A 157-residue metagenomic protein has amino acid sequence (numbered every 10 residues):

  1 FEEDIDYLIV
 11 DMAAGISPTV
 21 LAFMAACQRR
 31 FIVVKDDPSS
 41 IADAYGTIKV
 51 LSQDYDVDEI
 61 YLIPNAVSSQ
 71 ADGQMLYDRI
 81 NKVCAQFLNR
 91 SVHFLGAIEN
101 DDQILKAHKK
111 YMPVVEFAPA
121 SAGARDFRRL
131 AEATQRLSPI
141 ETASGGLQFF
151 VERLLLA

Functional and structural regions predicted by a protein language model:
F1, I41-I60: Conserved C-terminal guanine-recognition region of P-loop GTPase G domains, centered on the G4
F1-A22: Phosphate-binding/switch loop-helix module in NTP-utilizing enzymes
A13, M24-Y45, S69-G73: Conserved Switch II/interswitch segment of TRAFAC-class P-loop GTPases
K35-D36, I60-M75, A97-I104, P119: G-domain G4 guanine-recognition motif of GTPases
Y55-D56, C84-S91: Short helix-capping segments at alpha-helix termini
L88-V115, F127: Beta-strand-loop-alpha "switch" segments that mediate conformational coupling across diverse proteins
P113-A157: NTP-binding/hydrolysis catalytic cores, primarily Walker-type P-loop NTPases
